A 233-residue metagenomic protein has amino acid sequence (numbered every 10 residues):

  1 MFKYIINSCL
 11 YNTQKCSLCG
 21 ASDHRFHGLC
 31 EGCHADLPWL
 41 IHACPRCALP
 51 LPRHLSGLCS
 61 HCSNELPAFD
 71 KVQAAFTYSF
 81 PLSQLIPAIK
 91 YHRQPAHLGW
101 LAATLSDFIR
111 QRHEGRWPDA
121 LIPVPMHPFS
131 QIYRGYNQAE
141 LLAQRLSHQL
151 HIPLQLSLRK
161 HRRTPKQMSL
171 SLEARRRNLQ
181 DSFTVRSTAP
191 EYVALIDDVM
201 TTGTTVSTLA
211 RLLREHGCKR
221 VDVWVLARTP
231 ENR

Functional and structural regions predicted by a protein language model:
M1-D197, T201-R233: Glycine-rich phosphate/pyrophosphate-handling loop used in enzymes and phosphotransfer proteins
